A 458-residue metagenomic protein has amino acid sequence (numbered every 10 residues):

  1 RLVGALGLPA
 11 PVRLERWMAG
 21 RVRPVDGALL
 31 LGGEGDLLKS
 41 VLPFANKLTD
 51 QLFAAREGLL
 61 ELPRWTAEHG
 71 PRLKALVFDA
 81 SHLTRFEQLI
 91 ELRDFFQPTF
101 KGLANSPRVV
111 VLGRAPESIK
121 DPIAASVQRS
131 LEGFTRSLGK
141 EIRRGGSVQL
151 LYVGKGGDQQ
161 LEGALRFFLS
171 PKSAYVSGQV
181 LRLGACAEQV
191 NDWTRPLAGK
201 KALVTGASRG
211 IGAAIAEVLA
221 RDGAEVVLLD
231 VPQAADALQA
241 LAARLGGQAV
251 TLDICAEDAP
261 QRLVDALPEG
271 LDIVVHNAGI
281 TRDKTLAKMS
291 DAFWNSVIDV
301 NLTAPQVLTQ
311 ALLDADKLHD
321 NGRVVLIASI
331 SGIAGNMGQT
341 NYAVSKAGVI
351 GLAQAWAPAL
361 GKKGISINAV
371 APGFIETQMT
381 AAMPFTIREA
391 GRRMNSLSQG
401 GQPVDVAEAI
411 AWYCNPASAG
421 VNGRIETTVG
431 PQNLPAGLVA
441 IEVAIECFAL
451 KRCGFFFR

Functional and structural regions predicted by a protein language model:
P24, P71, G102, D158-P196 (+2 more regions): C-terminal substrate-recognition "lid" of short-chain dehydrogenase/reductases
K47-G58, A224-Q239: Conserved glycine-rich Rossmann-like NAD(P)H-binding loop of the short-chain dehydrogenase/reductase
A67-S106, V110, A124, I280 (+3 more regions): Catalytic Tyr-X3-Lys loop
P122-I123, A334-T340, K363, S398: Active-site loop immediately N-terminal to the catalytic Tyr-X3-Lys motif of short-chain dehydrogenase/reductase
V127-L131, T309, S345-G348, A353: Active-site helix of classical SDR
K140-E141, D314, P358-A359, A419: Alpha-helical segment proximal to the catalytic Tyr-Lys
R144-S147, Y175-G178, N321, G361 (+2 more regions): Short, small/polar-rich loop/turn modules that mediate ligand/substrate recognition or access, typified
S329: Residue(s) in the substrate-gating loop at a strand-loop-helix junction that position the organic substrate next
